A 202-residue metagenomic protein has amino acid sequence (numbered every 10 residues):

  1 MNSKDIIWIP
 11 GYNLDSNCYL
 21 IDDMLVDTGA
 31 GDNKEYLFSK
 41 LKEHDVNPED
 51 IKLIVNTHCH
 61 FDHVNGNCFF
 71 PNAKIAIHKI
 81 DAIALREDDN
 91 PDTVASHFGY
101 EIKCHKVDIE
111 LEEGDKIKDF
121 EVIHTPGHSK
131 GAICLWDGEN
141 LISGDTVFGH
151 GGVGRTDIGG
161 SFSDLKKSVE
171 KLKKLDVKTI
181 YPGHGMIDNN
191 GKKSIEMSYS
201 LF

Functional and structural regions predicted by a protein language model:
M1-E43, I133-G149: Conserved beta-strand hairpin/beta-sheet module of binuclear metal-dependent hydrolase folds, prominently
K4, A73-K74, F120, K178: A structural micro-motif
K4-I9, G29-G31, L53-I54, E101 (+2 more regions): Short, flexible loop segments at the rims of nucleotide/cofactor-binding pockets, characterized by
M24-V26, V55, I75, I142 (+1 more regions): Residue-level marker for buried hydrophobic side chains located in beta-strands that build the well-ordered beta-sheet
A30-E112: Active-site HxH/HxHxD metal-binding segment of metal-dependent hydrolases
G31-D32, E121-H124, S129-F202: Metallo-beta-lactamase
D45-P48, D119, K174: Alpha-helix termination/capping residues and helix-transition junctions
E101-C134: Internal catalytic-core helix/loop-beta-alpha segment that presents or stabilizes conserved functional determinants
